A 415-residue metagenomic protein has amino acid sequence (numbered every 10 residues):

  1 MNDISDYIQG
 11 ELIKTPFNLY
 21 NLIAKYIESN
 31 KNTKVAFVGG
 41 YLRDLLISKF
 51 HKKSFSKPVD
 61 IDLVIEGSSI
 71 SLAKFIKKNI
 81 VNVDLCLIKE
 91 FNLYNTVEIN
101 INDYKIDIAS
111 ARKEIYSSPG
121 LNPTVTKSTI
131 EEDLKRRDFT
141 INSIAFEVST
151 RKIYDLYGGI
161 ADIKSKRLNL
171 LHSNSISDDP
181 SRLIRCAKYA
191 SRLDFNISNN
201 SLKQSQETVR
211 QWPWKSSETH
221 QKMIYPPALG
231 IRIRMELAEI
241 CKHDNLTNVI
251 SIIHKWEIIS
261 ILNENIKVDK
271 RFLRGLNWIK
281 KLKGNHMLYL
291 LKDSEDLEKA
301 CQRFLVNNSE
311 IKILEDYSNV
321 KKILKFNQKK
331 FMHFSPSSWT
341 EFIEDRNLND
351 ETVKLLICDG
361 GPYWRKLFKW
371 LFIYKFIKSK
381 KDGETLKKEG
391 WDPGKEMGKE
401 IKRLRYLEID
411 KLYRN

Functional and structural regions predicted by a protein language model:
M1-N415: Catalytic cores of the polymerase beta-like nucleotidyltransferase superfamily and closely associated nucleotide
